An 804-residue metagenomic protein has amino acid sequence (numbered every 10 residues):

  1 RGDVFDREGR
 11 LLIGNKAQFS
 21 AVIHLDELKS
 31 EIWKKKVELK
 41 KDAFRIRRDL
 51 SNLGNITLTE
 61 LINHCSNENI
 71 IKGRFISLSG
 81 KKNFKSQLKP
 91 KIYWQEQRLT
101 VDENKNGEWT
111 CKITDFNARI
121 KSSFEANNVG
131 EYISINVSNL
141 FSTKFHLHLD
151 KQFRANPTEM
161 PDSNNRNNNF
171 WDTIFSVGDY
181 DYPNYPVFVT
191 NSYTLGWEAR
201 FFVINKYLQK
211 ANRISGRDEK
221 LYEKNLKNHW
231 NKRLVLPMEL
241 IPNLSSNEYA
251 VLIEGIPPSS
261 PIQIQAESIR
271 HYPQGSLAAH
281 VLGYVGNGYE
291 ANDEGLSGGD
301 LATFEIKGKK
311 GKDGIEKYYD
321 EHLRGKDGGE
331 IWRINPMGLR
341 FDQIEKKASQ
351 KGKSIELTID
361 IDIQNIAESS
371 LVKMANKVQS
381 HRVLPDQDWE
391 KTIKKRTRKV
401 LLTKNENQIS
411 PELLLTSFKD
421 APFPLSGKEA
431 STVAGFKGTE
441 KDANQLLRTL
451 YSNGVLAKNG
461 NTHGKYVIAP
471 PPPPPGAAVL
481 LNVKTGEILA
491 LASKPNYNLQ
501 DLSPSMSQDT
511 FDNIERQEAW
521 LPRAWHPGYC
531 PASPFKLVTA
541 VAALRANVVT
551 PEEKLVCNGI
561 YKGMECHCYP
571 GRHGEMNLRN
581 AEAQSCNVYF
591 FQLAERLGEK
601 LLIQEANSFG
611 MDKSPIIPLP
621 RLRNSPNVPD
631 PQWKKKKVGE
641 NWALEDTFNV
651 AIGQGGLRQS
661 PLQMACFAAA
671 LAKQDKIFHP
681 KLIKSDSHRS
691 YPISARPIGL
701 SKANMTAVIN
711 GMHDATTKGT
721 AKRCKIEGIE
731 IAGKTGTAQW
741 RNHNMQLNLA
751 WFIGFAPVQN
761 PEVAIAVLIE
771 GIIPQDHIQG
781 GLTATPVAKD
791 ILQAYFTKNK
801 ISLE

Functional and structural regions predicted by a protein language model:
R1-G352, E356, D360-S410, V433 (+2 more regions): Membrane-proximal periplasmic segments of bacterial cell-envelope enzymes, especially penicillin-binding proteins
W33, A291-E294, N742-M745, D776-Q779: Short conserved micro-motifs at the rims of enzyme active sites and ligand-binding pockets
R48, L58-E68, R74, S79-K82 (+16 more regions): Beta-lactam-recognizing serine transpeptidase/beta-lactamase-like catalytic domain environment
I56, H688-R696, T785-E804: Short, gly/Ser/Thr-rich active-site loops of penicillin-recognizing serine hydrolases
L252, V281, A430, A606 (+1 more regions): A residue-level signal for conserved active-site and pocket-lining positions in enzyme catalytic cores
L413-A421: Short amphipathic alpha-helical elements of helix-turn-helix/winged-helix folds
F423-A434: Short acidic, hydrophobic short linear motifs in intrinsically disordered regions
